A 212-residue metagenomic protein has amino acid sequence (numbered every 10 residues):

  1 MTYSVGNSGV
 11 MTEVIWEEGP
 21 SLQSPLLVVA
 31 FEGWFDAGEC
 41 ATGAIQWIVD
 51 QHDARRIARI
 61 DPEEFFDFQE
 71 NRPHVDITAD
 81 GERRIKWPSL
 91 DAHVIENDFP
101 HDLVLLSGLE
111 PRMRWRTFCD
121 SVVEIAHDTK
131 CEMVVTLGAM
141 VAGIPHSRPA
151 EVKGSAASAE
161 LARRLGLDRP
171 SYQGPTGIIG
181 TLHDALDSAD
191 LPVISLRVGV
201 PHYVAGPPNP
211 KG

Functional and structural regions predicted by a protein language model:
T2-G108: N-terminal short beta-loop-beta anion/metal-coordinating cradle
V29-A30, S107-G108, T136-L137, R197-G199: Short beta-strand segments
D36-G43, M113, T117, Q173 (+3 more regions): Conserved active-site and cofactor/substrate-binding residues in soluble primary-metabolism enzymes
G43-I48, S121-E124, K211-G212: Short, solvent-exposed amphipathic alpha-helical segments in soluble enzyme and RNA/protein-processing domains
H101, L109-E160, L182: Internal, conserved structured core segments that host functional sites
G143-G212: Catalytic cores of processing enzymes, dominated by hydrolases/peptidases, characterized by acidic/His-rich
